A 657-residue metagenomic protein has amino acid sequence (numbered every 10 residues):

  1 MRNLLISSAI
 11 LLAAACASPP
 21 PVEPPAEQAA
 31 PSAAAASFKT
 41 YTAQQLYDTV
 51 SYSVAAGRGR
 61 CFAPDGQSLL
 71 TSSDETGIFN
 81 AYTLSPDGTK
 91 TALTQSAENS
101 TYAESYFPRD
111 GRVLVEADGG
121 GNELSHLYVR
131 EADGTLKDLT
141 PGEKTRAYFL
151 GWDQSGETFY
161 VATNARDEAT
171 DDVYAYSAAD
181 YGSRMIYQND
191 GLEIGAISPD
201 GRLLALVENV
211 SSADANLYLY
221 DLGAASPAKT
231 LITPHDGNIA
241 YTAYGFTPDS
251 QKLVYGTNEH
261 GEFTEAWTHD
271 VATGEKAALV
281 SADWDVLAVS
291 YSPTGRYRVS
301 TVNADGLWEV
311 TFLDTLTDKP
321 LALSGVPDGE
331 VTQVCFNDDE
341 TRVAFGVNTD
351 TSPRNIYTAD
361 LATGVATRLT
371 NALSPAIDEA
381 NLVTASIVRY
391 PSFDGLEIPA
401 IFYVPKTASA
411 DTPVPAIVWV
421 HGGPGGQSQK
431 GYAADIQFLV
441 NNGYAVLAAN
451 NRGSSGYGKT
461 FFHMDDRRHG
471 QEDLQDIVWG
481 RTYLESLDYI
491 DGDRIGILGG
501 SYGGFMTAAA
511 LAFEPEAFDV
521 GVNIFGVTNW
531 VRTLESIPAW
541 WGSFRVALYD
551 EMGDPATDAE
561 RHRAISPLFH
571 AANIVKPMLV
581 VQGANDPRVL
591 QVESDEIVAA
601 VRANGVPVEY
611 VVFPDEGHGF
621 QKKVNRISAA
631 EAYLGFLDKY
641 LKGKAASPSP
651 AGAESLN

Functional and structural regions predicted by a protein language model:
M1-L4: Positively charged n-region of N-terminal signal peptides that target proteins for export
A14-A15: C-terminal motif of bacterial Sec signal peptides marking the signal peptidase cleavage site
P24-A43, S68, S72-A92, D118-D138 (+8 more regions): Beta-propeller blade-edge and WD-like acidic-aromatic loop motif
A33-Y47, A272, S290-S300, T311-S324 (+10 more regions): Extracellular/periplasmic ectodomains of large secreted or surface enzymes and adhesion receptors
S51-S72, A97-A117, L127, E143-A162 (+11 more regions): Conserved beta-propeller blade repeats
Y220, G256, H269, T301 (+14 more regions): Generic beta-strand/beta-sheet core signal
T363-V365, N371-R494, L498-S501, T528 (+1 more regions): Cap/lid segment of the alpha/beta-hydrolase catalytic domain
A449-N657: Active-site-proximal cap/loop segments of hydrolase catalytic domains
